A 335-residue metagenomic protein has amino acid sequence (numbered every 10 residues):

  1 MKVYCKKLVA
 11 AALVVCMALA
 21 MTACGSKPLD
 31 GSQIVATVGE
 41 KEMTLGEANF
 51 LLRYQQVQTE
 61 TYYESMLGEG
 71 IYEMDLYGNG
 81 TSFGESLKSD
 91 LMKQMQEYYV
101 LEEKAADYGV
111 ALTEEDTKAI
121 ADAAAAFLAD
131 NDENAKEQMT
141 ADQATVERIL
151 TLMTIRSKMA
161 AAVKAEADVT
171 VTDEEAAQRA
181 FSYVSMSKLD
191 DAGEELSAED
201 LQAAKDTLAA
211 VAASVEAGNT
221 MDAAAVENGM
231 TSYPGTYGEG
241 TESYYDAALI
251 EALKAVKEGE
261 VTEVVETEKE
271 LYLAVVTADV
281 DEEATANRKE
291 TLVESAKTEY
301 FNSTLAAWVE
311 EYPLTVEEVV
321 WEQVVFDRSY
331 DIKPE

Functional and structural regions predicted by a protein language model:
M1-A12: Bacterial N-terminal signal peptides that target proteins for export
L19-A23: C-terminal motif of bacterial Sec signal peptides marking the signal peptidase cleavage site
S26-G31, V38, E133-A203, A210 (+1 more regions): PPIase-associated folding chaperone regions across multiple families
K27-M139: N-terminal targeting/tethering segments
Q33-G39, Y77-M92, L101-A111, A141-V146 (+4 more regions): Second-shell loop/turn segments in exported
L52-Q55, T59, M95, Y99 (+14 more regions): Sec/Tat-exported extracytoplasmic proteins
G109-T117, T220-V226, T262-V264: Surface-exposed patches in mature extracellular/periplasmic domains of secreted proteins
A210-A248, E283: Peptidyl-prolyl cis-trans isomerase
